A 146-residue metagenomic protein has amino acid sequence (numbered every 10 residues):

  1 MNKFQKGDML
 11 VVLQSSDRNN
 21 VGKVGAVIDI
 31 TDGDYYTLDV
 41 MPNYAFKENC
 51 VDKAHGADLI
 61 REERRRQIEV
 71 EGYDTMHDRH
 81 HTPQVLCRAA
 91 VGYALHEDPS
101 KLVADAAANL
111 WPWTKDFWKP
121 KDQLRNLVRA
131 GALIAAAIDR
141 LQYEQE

Functional and structural regions predicted by a protein language model:
M1, R18, Y35-T37, P42 (+5 more regions): Residue-level signal for the start and early helices of compact helical domains
M1-Q5, G56-L59: N-terminal helix-cap/turn-to-beta initiation motif at the start of protein domains
K3-C50: Basic/aromatic-rich interaction segments and small domains that mediate binding to polyanionic partners
A54-E146: Intrinsically disordered, low-complexity regulatory regions that flank transcription factor DNA-binding cores
